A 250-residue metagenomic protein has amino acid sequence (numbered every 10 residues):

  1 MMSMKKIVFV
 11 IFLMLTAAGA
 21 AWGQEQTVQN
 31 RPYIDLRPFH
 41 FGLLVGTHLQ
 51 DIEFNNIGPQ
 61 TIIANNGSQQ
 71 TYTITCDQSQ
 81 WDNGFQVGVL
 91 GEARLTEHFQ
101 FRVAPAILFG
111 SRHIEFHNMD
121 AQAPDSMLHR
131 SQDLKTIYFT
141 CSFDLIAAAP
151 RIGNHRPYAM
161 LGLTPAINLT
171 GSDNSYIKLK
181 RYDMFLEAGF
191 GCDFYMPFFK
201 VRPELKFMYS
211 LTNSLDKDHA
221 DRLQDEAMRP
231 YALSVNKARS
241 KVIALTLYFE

Functional and structural regions predicted by a protein language model:
M1-T27, L247-E250: Bacterial Sec-dependent N-terminal signal peptides
W22-N83, V242-A244, Y248-E250: Short glycine/proline- and aromatic-enriched beta-strand/turn motifs that initiate or cap beta-hairpins
Q26, N30-F39, T47-D51, L90-G171 (+1 more regions): Gram-negative (and chloroplast) outer-membrane scaffold detector with strong preference for beta-barrel transmembrane
R37-F39, W81-F85, K135-C141, H155 (+2 more regions): Residues that define the transmembrane beta-barrel architecture of outer-membrane proteins
N55-Q78, G110-T136, L169-L179, L215-V235: Flexible, solvent-exposed loop segments that connect beta-strands
V89, V103-P105, G189, P197 (+1 more regions): Conserved beta-strand->loop/alpha-helix structural units within folded catalytic cores of enzymes with alpha/beta
H155, I167-D173, K180-M184, C192-D193: Conserved binding-pocket/active-site segment within a compact domain
R181, F194-E250: Predominantly the C-terminal beta-signal and adjacent terminal strand-loop region of outer-membrane beta-barrel
